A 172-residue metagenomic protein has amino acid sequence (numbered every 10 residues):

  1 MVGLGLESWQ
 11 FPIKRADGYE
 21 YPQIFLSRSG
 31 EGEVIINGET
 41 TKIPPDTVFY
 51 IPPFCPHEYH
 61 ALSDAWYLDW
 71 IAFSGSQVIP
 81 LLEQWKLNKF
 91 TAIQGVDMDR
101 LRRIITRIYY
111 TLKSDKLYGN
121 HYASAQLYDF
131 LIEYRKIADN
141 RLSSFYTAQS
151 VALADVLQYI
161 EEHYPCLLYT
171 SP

Functional and structural regions predicted by a protein language model:
V2-S8, Y134, D155: N-terminal amphipathic alpha-helix
G3-N88, N120: N-terminal regulatory/effector-sensing and dimerization cores that precede helix-turn-helix DNA-binding domains
P12, V34, R141-S144, E161: Conserved short-loop catalytic and cofactor-binding motifs
Y21, A65, G95, T147-S150: Short, conserved loop/turn and helix-capping segments at secondary-structure boundaries that abut family-defining
L81-T147, A154-Q158: Amphipathic alpha-helical segments enriched in hydrophobic/aromatic residues interleaved with Lys/Arg
E162-C166: Short helix-capping/hinge SLiMs at alpha-helix to coil transitions
Y169-P172: Conserved small/polar residues in nucleotide/adenosyl-binding loops
